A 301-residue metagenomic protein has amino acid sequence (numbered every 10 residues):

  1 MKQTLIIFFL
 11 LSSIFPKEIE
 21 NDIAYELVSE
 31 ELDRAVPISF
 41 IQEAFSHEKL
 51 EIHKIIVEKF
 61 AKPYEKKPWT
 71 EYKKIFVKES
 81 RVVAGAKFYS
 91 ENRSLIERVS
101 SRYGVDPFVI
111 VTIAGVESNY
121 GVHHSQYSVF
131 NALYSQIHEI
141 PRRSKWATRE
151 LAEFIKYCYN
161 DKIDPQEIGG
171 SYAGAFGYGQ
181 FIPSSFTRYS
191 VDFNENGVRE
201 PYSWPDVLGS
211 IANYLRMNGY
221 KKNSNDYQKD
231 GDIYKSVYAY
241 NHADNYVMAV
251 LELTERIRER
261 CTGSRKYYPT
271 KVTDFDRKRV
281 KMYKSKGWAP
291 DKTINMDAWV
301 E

Functional and structural regions predicted by a protein language model:
M1-Q3, F9-R142, K156-I163, G174 (+1 more regions): Cell-wall glycan-active module
W146: DNA breakage-rejoining catalytic core of tyrosine-based enzymes
R149-E150: Gly/Pro-biased beta-strand-loop elements
E153: Short, conserved active-site entrance elements at the starts or edges of catalytic domains
E167-S171: A structural signal for short loop-to-beta-strand junctions that line the ligand-binding cleft of periplasmic/secreted
Q180: Functionally critical loop-and-helix segments that line ligand-binding/catalytic clefts of soluble enzyme domains
